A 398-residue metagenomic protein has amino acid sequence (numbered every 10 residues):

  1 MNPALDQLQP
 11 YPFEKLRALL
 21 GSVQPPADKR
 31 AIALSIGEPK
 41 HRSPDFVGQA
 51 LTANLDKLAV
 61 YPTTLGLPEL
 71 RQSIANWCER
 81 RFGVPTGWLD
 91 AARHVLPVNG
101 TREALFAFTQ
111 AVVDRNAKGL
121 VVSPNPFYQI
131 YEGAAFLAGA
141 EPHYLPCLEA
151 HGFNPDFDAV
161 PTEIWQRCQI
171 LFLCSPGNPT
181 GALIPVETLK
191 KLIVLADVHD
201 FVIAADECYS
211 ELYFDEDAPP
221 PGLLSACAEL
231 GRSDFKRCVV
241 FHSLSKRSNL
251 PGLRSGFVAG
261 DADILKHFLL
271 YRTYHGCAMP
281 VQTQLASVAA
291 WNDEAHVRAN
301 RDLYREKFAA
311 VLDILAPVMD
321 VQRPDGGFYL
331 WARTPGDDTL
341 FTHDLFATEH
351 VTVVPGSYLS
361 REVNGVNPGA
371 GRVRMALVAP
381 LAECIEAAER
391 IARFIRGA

Functional and structural regions predicted by a protein language model:
N2-G100, A107, A290-W291, G397-A398: N-terminal small-domain helix-loop-helix segment of the aminotransferase-like
L16, L34, L51, I74 (+15 more regions): Generic structural signal for small/hydrophobic residues in well-ordered secondary structure, especially within
A59-V194, E211-L212, E216-R232: Conserved core of the PLP fold type I
V84, S233-D234, D344-T352, L359-A398: PLP-dependent enzyme catalytic core of the Aspartate aminotransferase-like
G119, V198-F201, F235-K236: A short helix->loop->beta-strand "cap" motif at the edges of active sites that frequently abuts
A138, V198-H199, E349, A398: Helix C-cap/helix->beta junction micro-motif
S225-R305, I395: Conserved core segment of the aminotransferase class I/II
Q284, V288, L303-L312, V321-T334 (+1 more regions): Conserved glycine-rich beta-strand-loop-beta hairpin in the small C-terminal domain of fold type I
